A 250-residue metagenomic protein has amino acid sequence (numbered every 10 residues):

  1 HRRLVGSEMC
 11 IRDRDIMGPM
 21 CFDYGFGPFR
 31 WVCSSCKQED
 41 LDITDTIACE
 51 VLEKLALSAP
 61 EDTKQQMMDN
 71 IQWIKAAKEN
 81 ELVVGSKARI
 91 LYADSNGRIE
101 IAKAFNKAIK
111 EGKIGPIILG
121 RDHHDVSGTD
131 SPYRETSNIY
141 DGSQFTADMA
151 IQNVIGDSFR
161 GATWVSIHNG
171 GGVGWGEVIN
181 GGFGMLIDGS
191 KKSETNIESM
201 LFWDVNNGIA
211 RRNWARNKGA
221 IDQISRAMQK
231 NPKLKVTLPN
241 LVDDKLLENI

Functional and structural regions predicted by a protein language model:
H1-G6, C10-I11: Single conserved hydrophobic/aromatic residue that forms the stacking wall/gate of nucleotide- or nucleobase-binding
D15-K37: Extended, H/D-rich, highly charged conserved domains that either
W31-T163: Non-catalytic terminal/interface segments that mediate subunit docking, oligomerization, and allosteric communication
T129-P132, V178-I179, A220-I224: Short amphipathic alpha-helical patches
Y133-Y140, M185-L186, A227-L234: Short, charged low-complexity intrinsically disordered segments located at boundaries of structured domains
G142, T146-A150, D157-S158, A162-W164 (+1 more regions): Catalytic or ion-translocation cores adjacent to nucleophile or general acid/base/metal-coordination motifs in diverse
A227-I250: C-terminal catalytic or substrate-handling cores of phosphate/nucleotide- and metal-cofactor-dependent proteins acting
